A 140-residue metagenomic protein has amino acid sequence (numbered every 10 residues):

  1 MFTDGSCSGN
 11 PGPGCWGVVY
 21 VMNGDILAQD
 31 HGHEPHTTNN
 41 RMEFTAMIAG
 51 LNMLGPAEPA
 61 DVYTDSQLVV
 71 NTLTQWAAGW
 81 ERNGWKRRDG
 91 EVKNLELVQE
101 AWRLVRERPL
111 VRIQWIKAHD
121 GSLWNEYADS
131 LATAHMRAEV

Functional and structural regions predicted by a protein language model:
M1-F2, V140: Basic, amphipathic N-terminal segments that precede the first structured/catalytic domain
T3-P13, D25, M47-Y127, L131 (+1 more regions): RNase H catalytic domain
G12-G14, D30-H31: Short, glycine/acidic-enriched capping/hinge loops at junctions between secondary-structure elements
W16-M22: Short beta-strand scaffold segments in enzyme catalytic cores
Y20, D30-H31, W115: Residue-level recognition of conserved beta-strand positions in structured domain cores
Y20, H36-T38, R87-V92: Short linear motifs at secondary-structure transitions and domain/linker junctions
Y20, T133, R137-V140: Compositionally biased, low-complexity linear motifs
G24-M42: A short, polar/acidic, helix/strand-boundary loop motif
